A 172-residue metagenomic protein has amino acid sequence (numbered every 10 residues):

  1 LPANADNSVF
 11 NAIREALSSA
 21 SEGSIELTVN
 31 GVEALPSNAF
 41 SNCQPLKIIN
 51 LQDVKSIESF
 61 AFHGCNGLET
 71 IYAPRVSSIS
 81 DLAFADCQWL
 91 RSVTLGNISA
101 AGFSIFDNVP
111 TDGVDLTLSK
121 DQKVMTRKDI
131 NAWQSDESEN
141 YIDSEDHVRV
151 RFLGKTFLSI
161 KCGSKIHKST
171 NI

Functional and structural regions predicted by a protein language model:
L1-N7, A20-A34, Q44-S56, N66-S78 (+5 more regions): Structural signature of tandem-repeat unit edges
